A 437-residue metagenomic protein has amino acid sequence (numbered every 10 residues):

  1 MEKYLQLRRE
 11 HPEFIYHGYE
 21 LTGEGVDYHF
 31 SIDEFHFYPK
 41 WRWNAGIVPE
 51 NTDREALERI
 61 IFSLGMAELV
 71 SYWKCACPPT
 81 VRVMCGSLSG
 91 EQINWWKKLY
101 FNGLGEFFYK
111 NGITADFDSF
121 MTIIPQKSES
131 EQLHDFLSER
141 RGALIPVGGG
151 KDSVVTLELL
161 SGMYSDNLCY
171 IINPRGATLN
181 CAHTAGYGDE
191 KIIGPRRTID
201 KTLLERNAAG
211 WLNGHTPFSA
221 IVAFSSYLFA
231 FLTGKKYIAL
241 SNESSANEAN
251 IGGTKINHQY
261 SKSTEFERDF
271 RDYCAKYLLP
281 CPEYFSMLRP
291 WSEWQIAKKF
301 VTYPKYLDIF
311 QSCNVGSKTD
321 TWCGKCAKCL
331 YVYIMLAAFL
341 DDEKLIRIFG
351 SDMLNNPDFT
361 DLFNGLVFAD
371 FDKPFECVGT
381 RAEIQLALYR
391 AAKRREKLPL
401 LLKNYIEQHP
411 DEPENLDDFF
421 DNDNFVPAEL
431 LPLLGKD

Functional and structural regions predicted by a protein language model:
M1-F30, K276, P280, S286-M287 (+1 more regions): ATP/NTP-dependent adenylation/nucleotidyl-transfer catalytic domains that generate, transfer, or process NMP-activated
M1-G142, L159-I199, W211, G234: RNA-binding accessory domains that recognize and position tRNA/RNA substrates
S71-V83, A230-I238, A337-R347, A392-L398: Short helix-capping/linker segments at secondary-structure and domain boundaries
I145, C169-I171, L240, S286: Structural beta-sheet core signal
E158, L179-T184, L203-G210, A249-T254 (+1 more regions): Short acidic, glycine/serine/threonine-rich loops at helix termini
T198-E205, A209-F224: Catalytic cores of extracellular degradative/oxidative enzymes
V222-Y303, G316-W322, M335-E343: Active-site adenylate/phosphate-handling loop in enzymes that bind or generate adenylated species
